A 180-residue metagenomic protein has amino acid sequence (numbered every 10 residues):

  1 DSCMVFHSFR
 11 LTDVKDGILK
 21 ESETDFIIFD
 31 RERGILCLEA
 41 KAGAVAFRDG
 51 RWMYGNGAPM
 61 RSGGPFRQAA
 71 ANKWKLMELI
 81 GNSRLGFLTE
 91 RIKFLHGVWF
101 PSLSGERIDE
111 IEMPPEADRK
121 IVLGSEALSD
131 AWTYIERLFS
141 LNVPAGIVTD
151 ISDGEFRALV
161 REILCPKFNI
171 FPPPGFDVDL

Functional and structural regions predicted by a protein language model:
D1-D179: Intrinsically disordered, low-complexity Ser/Thr/Pro/Gly-rich regulatory segments
